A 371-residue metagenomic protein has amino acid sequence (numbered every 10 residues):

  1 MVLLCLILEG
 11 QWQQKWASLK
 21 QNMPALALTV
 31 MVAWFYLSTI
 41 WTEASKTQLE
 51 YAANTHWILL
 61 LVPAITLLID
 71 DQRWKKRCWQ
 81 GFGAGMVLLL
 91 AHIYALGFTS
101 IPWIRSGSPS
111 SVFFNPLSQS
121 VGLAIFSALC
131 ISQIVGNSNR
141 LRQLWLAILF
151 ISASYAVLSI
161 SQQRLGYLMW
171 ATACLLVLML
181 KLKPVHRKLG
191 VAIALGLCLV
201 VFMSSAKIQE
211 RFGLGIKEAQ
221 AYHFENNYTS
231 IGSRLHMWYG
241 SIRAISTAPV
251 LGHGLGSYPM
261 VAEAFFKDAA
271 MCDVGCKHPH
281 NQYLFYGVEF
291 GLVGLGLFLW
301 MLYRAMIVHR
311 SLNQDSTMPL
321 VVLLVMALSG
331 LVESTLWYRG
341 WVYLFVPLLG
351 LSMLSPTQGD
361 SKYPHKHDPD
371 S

Functional and structural regions predicted by a protein language model:
M1-E9, A52-V62, S118-S127, Y167-L175 (+2 more regions): Membrane-embedded alpha-helical segments of multi-pass membrane proteins, especially the transmembrane helices
V2-L6, C174, M301, P319-S329 (+1 more regions): Transmembrane alpha-helices of multi-pass inner-membrane enzymes
L6-Q14, Y36-I93, L328: Transmembrane alpha-helical segments and their membrane-water interfaces
W16-V30, W74-F82, Q143-L146, N313-V322: Membrane-interfacial loop-to-transmembrane alpha-helix junctions, especially the N-terminal start
W74-R105, F114-L182, I193, M203 (+3 more regions): Alpha-helical transmembrane segments of multi-pass inner-membrane proteins
I160, K181-F224, Y239-T247, L255: A membrane-periplasm/extracellular boundary helix in multi-pass inner-membrane enzymes that assemble envelope glycans
M179, K188, E289-L324: Hydrophobic transmembrane alpha-helices and their immediate junctions
F224-Y239, R243, T247, L251-F290: Long extracytoplasmic/lumenal interhelical loops at the membrane interface of multi-pass membrane proteins
